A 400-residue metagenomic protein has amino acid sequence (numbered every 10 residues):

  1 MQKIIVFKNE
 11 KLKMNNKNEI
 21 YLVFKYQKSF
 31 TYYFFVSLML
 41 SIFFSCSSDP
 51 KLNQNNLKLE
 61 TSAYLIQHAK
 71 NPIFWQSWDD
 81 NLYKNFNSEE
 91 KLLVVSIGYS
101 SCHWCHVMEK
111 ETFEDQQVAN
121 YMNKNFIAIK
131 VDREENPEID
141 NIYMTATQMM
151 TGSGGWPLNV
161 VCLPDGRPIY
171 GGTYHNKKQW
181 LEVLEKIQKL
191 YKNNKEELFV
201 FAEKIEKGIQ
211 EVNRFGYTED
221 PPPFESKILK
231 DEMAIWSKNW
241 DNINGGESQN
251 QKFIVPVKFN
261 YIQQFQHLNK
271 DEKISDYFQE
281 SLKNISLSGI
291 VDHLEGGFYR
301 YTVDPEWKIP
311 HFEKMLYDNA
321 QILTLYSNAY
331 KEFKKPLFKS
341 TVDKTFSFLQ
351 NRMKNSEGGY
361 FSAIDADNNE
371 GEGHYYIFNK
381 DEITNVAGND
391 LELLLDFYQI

Functional and structural regions predicted by a protein language model:
M1-K28: N-terminal secretory signal peptides that target proteins for export/translocation
K25-Y26, T31-Y32, F397: Intrinsically disordered, low-complexity cationic segments
Y33-F43: Bacterial N-terminal signal peptides
C46-I400: Replace the tail clause
